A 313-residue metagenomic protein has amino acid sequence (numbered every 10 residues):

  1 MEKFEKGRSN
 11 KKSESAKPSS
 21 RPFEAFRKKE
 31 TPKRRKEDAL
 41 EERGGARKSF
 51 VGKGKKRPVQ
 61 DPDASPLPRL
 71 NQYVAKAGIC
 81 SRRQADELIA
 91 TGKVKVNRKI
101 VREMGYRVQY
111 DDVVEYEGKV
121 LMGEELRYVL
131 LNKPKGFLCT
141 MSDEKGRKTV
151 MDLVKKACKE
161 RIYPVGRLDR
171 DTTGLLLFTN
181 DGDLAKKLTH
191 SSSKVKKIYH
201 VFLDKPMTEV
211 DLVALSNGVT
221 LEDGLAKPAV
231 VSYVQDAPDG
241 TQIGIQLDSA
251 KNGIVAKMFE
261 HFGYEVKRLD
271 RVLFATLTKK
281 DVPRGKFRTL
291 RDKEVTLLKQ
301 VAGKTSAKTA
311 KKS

Functional and structural regions predicted by a protein language model:
M1-A64, P68, Q72, T309-S313: Intrinsically disordered, Lys/Arg-rich low-complexity segments
E2, V51-S313: Basic, flexible Lys/Arg- and Gly-enriched helix-loop patches that mediate nucleic-acid binding at interfaces with rRNA
